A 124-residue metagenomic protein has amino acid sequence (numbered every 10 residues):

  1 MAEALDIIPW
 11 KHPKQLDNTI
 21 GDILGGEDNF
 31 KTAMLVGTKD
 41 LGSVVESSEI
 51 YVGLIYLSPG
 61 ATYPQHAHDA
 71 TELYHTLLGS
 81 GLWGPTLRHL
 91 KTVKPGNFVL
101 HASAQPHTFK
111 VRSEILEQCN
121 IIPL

Functional and structural regions predicted by a protein language model:
M1-S48: A short, N-terminal "cap"/entry segment at the start of jelly-roll beta-barrel domains of the cupin/DSBH fold
N29-K31, Y51, D69-A70, P95 (+1 more regions): A generic structural signal for well-ordered coil/turn residues at beta-strand boundaries that shape enzyme active-site
T32-L41, I50-H68, H89-L90, S103-A104: Conserved short histidine dyad/triad with adjacent acidic residue
E46-E49, H66-D69, V111-S113: Short glycine/proline-enriched turns and hinge-like loops at secondary-structure junctions
E49, L73, L87-T108: Short acidic-glycine-tyrosine-enriched beta hairpin
T62-Y63, G79-G84: Short beta-strand segments in beta-sandwich/barrel cores
L73-L77, L100, S113-L124: A short hydrophobic beta-strand segment most commonly corresponding to one strand of the jelly-roll/cupin
